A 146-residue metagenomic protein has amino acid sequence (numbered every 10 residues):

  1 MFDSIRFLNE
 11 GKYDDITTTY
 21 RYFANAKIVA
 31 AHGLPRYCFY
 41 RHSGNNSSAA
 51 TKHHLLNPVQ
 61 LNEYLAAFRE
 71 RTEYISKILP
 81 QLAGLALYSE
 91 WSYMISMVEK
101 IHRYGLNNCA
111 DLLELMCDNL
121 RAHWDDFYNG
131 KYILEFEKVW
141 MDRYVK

Functional and structural regions predicted by a protein language model:
M1-L56: Conserved nucleotide-sugar donor-binding catalytic segment
S43, A50, I75-I78, V98-G105: Secondary-structure edge/capping motif, primarily at the C-terminal ends of alpha-helices and the immediately following
V59-A66, Q81-S89, D111: Residues within HEAT/ARM-like alpha-solenoid scaffolds
E63-Y74, M116-R121: Amphipathic alpha-helices of TPR/Sel1-like and other helical repeat/solenoid scaffolds
Y74-A86, N129: Flexible helix-coil transition and linker loops at the boundaries of alpha-helical arrays
L85-E99: Amphipathic alpha-helical repeat scaffolds of TPR domains
I101-K146: Membrane-interface aromatic/basic loop that binds lipid-linked glycans or pyrophosphate carriers, typified by
